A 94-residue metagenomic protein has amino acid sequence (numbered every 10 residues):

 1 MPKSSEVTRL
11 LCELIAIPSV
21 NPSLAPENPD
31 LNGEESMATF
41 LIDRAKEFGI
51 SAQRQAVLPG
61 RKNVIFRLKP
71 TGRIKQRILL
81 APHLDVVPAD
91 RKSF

Functional and structural regions predicted by a protein language model:
P2-F94: Acidic/His- and Gly-rich active-site-bordering loop/insert found across diverse amide/peptide-bond hydrolases
